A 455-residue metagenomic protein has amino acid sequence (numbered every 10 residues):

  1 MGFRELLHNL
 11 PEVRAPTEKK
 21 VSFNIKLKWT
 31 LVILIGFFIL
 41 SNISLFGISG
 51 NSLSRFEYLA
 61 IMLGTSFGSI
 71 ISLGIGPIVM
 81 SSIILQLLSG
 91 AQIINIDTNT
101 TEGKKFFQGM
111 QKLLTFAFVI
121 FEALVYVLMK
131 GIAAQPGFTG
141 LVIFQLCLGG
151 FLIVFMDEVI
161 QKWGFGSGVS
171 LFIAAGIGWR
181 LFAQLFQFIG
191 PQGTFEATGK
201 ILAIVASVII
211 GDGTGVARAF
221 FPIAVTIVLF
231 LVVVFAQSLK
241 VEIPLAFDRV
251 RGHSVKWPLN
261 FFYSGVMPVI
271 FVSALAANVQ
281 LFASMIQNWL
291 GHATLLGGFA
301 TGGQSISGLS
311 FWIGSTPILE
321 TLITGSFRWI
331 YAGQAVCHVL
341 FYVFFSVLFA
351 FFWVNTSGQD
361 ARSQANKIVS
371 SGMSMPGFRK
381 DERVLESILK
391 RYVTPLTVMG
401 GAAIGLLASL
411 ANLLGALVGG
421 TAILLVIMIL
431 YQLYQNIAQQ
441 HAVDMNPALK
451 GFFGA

Functional and structural regions predicted by a protein language model:
M1-A455: Core subunits and conserved enzymes of cellular information-processing and envelope-translocation systems across
